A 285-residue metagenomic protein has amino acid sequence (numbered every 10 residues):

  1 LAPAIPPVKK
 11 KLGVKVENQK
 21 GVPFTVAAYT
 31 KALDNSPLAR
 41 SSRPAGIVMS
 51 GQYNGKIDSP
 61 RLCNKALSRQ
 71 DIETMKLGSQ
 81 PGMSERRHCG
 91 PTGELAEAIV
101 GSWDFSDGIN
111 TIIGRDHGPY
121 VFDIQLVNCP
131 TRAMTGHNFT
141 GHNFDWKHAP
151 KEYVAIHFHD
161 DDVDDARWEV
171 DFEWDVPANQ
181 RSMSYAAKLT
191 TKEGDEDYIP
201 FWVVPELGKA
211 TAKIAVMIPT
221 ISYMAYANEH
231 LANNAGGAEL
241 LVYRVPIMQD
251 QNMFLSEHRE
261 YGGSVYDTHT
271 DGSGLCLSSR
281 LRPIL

Functional and structural regions predicted by a protein language model:
L1-P130: Extracellular glycan-associated modules
K20, K56, A96-I99, E169 (+2 more regions): Short, well-ordered loop/turn elements at secondary-structure boundaries
S41-P44, A166-E169, D195: Short linear interaction motifs
C129-D164, S184, E193-L285: Aromatic-Pro/Gly-enriched surface loop or interdomain linker that acts as a lid/target-recognition segment
V170-W174: Short strand-edge motifs at loop-to-beta-strand transitions and within beta-strands of extracellular beta-rich domains
D175-N179: Short, surface-exposed loop/turn segments at beta-strand-coil junctions that are enriched for proline with nearby
A187-L189: Conserved structural position at the C-terminal beta-strand of extracellular beta-sandwich adhesion modules
